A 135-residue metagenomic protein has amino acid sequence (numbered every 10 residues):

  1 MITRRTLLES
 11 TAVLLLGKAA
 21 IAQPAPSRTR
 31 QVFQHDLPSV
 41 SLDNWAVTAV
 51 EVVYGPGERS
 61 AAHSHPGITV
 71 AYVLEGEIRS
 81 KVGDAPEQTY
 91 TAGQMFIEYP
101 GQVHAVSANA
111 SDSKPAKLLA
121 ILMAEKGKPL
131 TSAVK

Functional and structural regions predicted by a protein language model:
M1-K18: N-terminal secretory signal peptides and thylakoid transit peptides that target proteins across membranes
A22-P24: Boundary at the C-terminal end of the N-terminal hydrophobic targeting segment
S27-A61, E125: A short glycine-rich, His/Asp/Glu-containing loop-to-beta-strand
A62, S80-K81, E98, H104-S111: Short beta-strand His + acidic residue motifs that chelate non-heme Fe in jelly-roll/DSBH and cupin folds
G67-D84, Q94: Glycine- and acidic-residue-biased ligand/ion/polar-headgroup-sensing regions
A85-G101: Short acidic-glycine-tyrosine-enriched beta hairpin
Q102-K128: Ligand-binding loop in jelly-roll beta-barrel domains
